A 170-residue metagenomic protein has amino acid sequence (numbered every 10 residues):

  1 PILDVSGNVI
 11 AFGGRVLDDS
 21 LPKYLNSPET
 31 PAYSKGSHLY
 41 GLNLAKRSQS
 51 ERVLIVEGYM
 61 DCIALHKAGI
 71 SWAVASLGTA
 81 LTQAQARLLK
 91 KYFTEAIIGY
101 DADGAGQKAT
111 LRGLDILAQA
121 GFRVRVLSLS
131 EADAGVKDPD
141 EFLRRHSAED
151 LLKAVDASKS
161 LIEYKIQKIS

Functional and structural regions predicted by a protein language model:
P1-F93, K108-T110: Phosphate-handling DNA/RNA-contact segment within nucleic-acid enzymes
L39, Q83-A86, K90, G106-L111 (+5 more regions): Amphipathic alpha-helical transducer elements in NTP-driven molecular machines
V53-I55, F93-A105, L127-L129: Acidic beta-strand-to-loop metal/phosphate-binding motif
M60, L81, Y100-T110, S130-V136: Acidic, metal-coordinating catalytic cores used for nucleic-acid/nucleotide bond scission and strand-transfer chemistry
W72-V74, A96, G121-R125: Hydrophobic anchor at the start of a short beta-strand that flanks the dinucleotide cofactor-binding loop
T82, I97, A109-A120: Conserved acidic, small-residue-rich alpha-beta core segments centered on
L88-K91, R112-D115, Q119, E141: Alpha-helical scaffolding segments of alpha/beta enzyme cores, especially the outer helices of TIM-barrel or partial
R123-S170: C-terminal or mid-to-C-terminal helical accessory/interaction module adjacent to the motor/catalytic core
